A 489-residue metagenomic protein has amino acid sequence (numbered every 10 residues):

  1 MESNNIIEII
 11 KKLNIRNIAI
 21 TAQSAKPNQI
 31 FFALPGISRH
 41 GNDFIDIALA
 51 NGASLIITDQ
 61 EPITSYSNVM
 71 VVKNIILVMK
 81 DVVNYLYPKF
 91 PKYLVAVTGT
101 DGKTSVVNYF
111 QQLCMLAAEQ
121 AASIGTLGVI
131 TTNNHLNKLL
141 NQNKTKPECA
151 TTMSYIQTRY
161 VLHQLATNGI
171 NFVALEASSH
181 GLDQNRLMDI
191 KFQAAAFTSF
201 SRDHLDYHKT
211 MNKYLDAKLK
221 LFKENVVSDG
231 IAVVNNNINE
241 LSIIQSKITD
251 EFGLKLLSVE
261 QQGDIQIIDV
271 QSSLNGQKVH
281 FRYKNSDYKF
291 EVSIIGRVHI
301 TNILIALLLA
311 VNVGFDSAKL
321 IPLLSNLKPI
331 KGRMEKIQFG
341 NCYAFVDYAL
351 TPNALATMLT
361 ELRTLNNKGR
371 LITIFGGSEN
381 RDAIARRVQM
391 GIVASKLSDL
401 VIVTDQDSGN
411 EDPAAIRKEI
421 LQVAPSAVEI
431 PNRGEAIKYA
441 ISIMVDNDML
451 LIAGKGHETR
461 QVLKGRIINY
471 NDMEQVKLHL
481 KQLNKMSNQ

Functional and structural regions predicted by a protein language model:
M1-D81, Y85, N239, I268-V270 (+4 more regions): N-terminal leader/targeting and accessory segments in enzymes
M1-L13, S24-I30, H40-D43, N108 (+3 more regions): ATP-dependent carboxylate-amine ligase
G41-F44, L49, Y66-N68, D81 (+9 more regions): Short glycine-/acidic-enriched loop or helix-start segments at secondary-structure transitions that form or flank
A53, N168-N171, N367-K368, N447: Short, high-confidence coil segments that cap the C-terminus of an alpha-helix and link into the following beta-strand
T58, P62-Y66, D183, F192-A344 (+1 more regions): Acidic, Mg2+-coordinating active-site environments of NTP-dependent enzymes
V69-N74, S258, V428-N432, A436: Short acidic-hydrophobic, aromatic-tinged amphipathic segments that line or gate anion-handling sites
M79-N236, E240-G253, L304, A310-V313 (+3 more regions): Phosphate-binding loop of NTP-binding sites
